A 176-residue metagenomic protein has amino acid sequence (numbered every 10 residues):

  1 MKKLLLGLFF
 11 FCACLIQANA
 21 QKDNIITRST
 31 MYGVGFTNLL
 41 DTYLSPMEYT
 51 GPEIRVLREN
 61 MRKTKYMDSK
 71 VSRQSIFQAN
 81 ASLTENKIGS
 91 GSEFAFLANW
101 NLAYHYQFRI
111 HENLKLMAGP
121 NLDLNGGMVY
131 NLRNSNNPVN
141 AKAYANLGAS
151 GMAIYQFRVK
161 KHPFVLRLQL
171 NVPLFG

Functional and structural regions predicted by a protein language model:
M1-I26: Bacterial Sec-dependent N-terminal signal peptides
A20-Q74: Short glycine/proline- and aromatic-enriched beta-strand/turn motifs that initiate or cap beta-hairpins
K22-T30, M67-S75, E112-P120, K160-L168: Outer-envelope beta-barrel architecture signal
V34-L40, A79-E85, L122-Y130, Y155-F157 (+1 more regions): Transmembrane beta-strands of outer-membrane beta-barrel pores
D41-Y49, T84-G91, N134-N140: Extracellular loop and loop/strand-boundary signature of outer-membrane beta-barrel proteins
E48-V56, S92-W100, L114, V139-A149: Residues that define the transmembrane beta-barrel architecture of outer-membrane proteins
V56-T64, A98-Y106, P120, A149-Y155 (+1 more regions): Residues on the lipid-exposed face of transmembrane beta-strands in outer-membrane beta-barrel proteins
N136-G176: Outer-membrane beta-barrel transmembrane domain signature
